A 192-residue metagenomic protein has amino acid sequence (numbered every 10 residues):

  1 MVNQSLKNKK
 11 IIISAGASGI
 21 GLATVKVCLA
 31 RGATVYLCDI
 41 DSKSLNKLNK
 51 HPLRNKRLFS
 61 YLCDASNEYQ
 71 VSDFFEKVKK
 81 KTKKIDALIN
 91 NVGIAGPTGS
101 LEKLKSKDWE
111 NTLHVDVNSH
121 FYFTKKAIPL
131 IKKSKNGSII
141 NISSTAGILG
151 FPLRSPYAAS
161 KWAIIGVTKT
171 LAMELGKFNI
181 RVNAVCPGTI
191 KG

Functional and structural regions predicted by a protein language model:
S5-Y36: Canonical Rossmann dinucleotide-binding motif of NAD(H)/NADP(H)-dependent dehydrogenases/reductases, specifically
G99-L101, K105-L113: Substrate-binding pocket helix/loop in short-chain dehydrogenase/reductase
L101-E102, L149-S155, K177-F178: Active-site loop immediately N-terminal to the catalytic Tyr-X3-Lys motif of short-chain dehydrogenase/reductase
T124, S160, T168: Active-site helix of classical SDR
P129, M173-K177: Alpha-helical segment proximal to the catalytic Tyr-Lys
S144: Residue(s) in the substrate-gating loop at a strand-loop-helix junction that position the organic substrate next
C186-G192: Short, flexible catalytic-loop segment of classical short-chain dehydrogenase/reductase
